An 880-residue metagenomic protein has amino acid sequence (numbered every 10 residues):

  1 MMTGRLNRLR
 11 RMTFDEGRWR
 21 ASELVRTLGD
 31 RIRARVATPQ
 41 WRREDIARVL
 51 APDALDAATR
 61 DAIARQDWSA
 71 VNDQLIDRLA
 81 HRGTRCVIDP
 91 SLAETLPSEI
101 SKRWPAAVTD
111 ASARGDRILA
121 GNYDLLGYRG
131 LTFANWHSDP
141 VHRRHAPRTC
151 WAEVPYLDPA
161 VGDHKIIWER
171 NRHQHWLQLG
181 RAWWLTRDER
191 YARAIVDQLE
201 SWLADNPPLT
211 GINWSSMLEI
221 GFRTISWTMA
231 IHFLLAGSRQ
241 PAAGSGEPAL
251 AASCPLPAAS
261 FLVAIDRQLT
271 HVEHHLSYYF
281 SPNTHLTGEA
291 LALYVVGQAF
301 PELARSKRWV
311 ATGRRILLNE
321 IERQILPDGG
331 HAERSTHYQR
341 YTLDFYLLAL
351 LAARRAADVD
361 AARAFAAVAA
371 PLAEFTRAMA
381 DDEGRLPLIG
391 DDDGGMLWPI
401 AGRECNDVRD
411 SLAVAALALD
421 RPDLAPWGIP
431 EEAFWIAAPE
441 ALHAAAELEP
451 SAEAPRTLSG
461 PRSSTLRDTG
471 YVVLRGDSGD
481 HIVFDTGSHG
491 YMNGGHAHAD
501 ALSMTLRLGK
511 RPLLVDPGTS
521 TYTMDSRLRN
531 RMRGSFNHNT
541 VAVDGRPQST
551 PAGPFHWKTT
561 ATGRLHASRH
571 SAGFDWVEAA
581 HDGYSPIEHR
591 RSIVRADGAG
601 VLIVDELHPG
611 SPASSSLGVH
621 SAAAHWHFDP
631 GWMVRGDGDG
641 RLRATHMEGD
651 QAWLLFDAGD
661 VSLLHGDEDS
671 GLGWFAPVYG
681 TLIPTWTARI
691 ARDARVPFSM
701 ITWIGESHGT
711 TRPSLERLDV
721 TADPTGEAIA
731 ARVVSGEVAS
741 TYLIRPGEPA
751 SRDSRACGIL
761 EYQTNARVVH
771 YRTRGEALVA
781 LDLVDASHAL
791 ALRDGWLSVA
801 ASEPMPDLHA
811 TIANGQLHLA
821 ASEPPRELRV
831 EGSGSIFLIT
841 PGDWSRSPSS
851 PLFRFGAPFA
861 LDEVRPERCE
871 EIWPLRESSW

Functional and structural regions predicted by a protein language model:
M1-R78, A821, P825, V864-S879: Mature N-terminal, pre-catalytic/accessory segment of carbohydrate-active enzymes
W19, R31, W41-E44, C405-E648 (+5 more regions): Catalytic and substrate-binding regions of extracellular carbohydrate-active enzymes, especially polysaccharide lyases
L28, I32-D158, K165-R170: Extended, charge-enriched "interface" segments that sit outside catalytic cores
H137-P140, W151-Y156, F233-G237, A259-V272 (+9 more regions): Extended glycan-interaction surfaces of carbohydrate-active proteins
R143-L157, V161-P241, A249-E374, M379-A380 (+1 more regions): Aromatic-lined, polymer-binding surfaces characteristic of secreted/periplasmic polysaccharide-degrading enzymes
A236-S260, E453-T457, P612-S616, S845 (+2 more regions): Intrinsic disorder/low-complexity segments
G330, R334-L514, H570-S571, A694 (+4 more regions): Carbohydrate-active enzyme catalytic cores, enriched for enzymes that act on polyanionic acidic polysaccharides
P612, S662-R745: Beta-strand-rich recognition/accessory modules
